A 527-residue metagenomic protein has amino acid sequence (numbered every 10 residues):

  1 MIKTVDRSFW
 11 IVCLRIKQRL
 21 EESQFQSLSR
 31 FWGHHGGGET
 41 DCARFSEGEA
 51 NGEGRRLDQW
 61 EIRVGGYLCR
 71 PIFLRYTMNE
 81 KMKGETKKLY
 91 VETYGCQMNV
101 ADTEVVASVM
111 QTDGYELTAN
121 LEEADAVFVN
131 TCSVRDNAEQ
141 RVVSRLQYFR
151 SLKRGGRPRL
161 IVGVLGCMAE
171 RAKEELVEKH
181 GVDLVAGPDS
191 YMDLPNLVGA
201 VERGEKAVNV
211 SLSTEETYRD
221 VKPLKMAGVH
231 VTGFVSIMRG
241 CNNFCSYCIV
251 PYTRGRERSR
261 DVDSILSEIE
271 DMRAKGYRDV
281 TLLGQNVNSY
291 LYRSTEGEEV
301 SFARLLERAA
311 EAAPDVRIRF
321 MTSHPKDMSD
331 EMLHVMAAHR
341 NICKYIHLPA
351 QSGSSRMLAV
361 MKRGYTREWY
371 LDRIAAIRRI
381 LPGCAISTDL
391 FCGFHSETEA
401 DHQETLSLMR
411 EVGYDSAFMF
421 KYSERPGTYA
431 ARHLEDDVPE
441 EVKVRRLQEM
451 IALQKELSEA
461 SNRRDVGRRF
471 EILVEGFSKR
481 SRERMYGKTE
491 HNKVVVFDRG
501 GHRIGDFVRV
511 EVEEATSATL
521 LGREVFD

Functional and structural regions predicted by a protein language model:
Y76-L291, S301, I346, E368-R379 (+4 more regions): Proteins enriched for Cys/Gly/acidic motifs involved in redox and nucleic-acid/cofactor modification
R159-G166, R171, A274-E399, R410: Conserved SAM/AdoMet-binding glycine-rich loop
C245, I265, L282, F320 (+7 more regions): Conserved, mostly hydrophobic/aromatic
A430-D527: Terminal RNA-binding accessory module
